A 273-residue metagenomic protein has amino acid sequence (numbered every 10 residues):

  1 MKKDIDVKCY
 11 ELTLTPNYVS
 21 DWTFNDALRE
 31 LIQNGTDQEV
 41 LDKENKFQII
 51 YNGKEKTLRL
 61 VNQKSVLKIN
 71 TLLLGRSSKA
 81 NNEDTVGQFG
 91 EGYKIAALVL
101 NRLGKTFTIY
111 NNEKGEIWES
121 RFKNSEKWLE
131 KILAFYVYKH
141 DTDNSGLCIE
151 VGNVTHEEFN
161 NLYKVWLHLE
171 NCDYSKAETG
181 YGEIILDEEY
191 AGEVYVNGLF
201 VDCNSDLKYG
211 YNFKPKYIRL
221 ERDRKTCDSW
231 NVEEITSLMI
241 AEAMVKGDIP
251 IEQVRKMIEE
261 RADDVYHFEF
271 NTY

Functional and structural regions predicted by a protein language model:
M1-N45, L103-T108, N112-Y273: N-terminal assembly/transducer modules of large multi-domain enzymes, emphasizing dimerization/partner-binding
E44-E55: Short beta-strand/loop element within the Bergerat-fold HATPase_c
K56-L58, L147: Short beta-strand element(s) in the Bergerat
R59-E119: Flexible ATP-lid and adjacent glycine-rich G1/G2 motifs of the Bergerat
